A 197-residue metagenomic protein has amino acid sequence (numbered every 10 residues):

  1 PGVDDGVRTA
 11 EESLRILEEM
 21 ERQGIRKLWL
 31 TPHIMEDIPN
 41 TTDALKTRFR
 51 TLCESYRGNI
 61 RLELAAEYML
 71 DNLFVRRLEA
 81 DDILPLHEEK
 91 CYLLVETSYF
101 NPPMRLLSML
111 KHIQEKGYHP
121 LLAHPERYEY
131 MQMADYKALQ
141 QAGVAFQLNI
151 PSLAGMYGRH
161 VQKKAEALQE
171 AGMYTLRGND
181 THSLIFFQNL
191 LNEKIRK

Functional and structural regions predicted by a protein language model:
P1, H33-I34, E67-Y68, P125-R127 (+2 more regions): Active-site metal-binding loops of divalent metal-dependent hydrolases
P1-N59: An N-terminally biased module of ancient metal coordination in phosphate/nucleic-acid-related enzymes
E21, Q114, Q169-E170: Non-catalytic positions within long, well-ordered alpha-helices that form the structural scaffold/packing of enzyme
I25, M173-Y174: A structural motif
P39-F146: Extended substrate/RNA-proximal surfaces in nucleic-acid metabolism proteins
A145-G155: His/Asp/Glu-enriched short active-site or ligand-binding loop at hydrolase and phosphoryl-transfer sites
Y174-N189: Short acidic/histidine-rich active-site segments
L191-K197: Mid-to-C-terminal alpha-helical segments outside catalytic/metal-binding sites
